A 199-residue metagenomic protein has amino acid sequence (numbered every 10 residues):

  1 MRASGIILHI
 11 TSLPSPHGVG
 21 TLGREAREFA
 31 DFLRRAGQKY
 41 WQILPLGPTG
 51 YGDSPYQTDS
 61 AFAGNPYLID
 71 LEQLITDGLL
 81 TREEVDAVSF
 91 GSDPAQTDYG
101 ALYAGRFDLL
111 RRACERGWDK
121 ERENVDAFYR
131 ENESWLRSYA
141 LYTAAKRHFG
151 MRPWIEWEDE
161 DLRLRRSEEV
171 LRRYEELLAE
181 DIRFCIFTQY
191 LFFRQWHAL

Functional and structural regions predicted by a protein language model:
M1-L199: Acidic/aromatic-lined carbohydrate-recognition and catalytic surfaces of CAZymes acting on diverse glycans
